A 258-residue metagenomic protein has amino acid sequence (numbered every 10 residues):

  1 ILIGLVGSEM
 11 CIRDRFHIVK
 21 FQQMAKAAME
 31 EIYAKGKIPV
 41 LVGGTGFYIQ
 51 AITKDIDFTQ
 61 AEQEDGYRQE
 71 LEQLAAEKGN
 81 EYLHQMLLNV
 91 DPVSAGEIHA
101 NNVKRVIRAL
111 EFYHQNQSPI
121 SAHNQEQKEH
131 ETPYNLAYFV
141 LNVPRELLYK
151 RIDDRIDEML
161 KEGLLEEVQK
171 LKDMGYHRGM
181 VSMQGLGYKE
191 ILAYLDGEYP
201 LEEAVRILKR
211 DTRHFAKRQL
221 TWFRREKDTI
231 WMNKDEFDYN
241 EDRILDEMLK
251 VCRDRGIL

Functional and structural regions predicted by a protein language model:
I1-G7, I12: Single conserved hydrophobic/aromatic residue that forms the stacking wall/gate of nucleotide- or nucleobase-binding
V6, T45-Y48, D57, P119 (+2 more regions): Gly/Ser/Thr-rich beta-alpha loop segments that engage phosphate groups in nucleotides
G7, G44, A109, G163 (+1 more regions): Residue-level signal for inorganic ion chemistry
R13-F47: Phosphate-binding/switch loop-helix module in NTP-utilizing enzymes
V19-Q22, T59, D65-Q73, L165 (+1 more regions): Conserved catalytic core of sirtuin-type NAD+-dependent deacylases
A28, K35, E77-K78, N89-V90 (+4 more regions): Structured helix-beta-strand junction loops
G46, I52-E158, M174: Long, charge-dense, solvent-exposed interaction surfaces that engage phosphate-rich ligands
E131-L258: Catalytic core of IPPT-family isopentenyl/dimethylallyl transferases that prenylate adenosine-containing substrates
